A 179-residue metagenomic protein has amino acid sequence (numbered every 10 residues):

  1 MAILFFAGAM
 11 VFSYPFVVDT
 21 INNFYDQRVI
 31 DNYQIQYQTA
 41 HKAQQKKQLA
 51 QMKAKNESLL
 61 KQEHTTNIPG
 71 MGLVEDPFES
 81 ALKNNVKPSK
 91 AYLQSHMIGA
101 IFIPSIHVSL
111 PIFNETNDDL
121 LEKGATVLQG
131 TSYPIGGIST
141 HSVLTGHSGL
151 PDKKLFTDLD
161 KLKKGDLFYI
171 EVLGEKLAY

Functional and structural regions predicted by a protein language model:
L4-Y179: Solvent-exposed, non-transmembrane regions of membrane-associated and secreted proteins
